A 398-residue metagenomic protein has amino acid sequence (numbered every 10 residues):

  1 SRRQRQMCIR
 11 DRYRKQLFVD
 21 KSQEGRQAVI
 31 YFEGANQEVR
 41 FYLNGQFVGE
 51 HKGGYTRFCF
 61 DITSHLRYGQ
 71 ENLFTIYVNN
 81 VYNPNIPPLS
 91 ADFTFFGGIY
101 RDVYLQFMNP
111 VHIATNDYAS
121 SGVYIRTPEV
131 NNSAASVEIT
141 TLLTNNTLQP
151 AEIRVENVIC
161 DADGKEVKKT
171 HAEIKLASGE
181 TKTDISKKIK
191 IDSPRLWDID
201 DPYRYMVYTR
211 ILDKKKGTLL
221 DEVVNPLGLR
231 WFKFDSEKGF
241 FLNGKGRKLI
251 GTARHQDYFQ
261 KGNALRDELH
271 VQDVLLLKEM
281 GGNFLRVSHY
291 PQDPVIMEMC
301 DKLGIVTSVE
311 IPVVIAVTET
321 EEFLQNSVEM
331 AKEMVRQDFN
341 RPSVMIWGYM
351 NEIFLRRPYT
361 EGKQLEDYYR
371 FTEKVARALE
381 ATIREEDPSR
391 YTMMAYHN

Functional and structural regions predicted by a protein language model:
S1, Q6, R10-N116, S120-G122 (+5 more regions): Accessory beta-strand-rich segments of carbohydrate-active enzymes
Q23-R26, L66-E71, P150, K190-M206: Short glycine/proline/serine/threonine-rich loop/turn segments at secondary-structure transition edges
F41-L43, A134-K175, T183-I185: Beta-strand-rich binding/interaction modules
G45, V103, Y205, G244 (+3 more regions): Conserved, mostly hydrophobic/aromatic
V123, V207-L277, E298: N-terminal carbohydrate-binding accessory modules
T127-A135: Short, solvent-exposed loop/linker segments at the N-terminal edge of repeated beta-sheet extracellular domains
V274-L276, F284-N398: Substrate-binding/catalytic cleft of secreted carbohydrate-active enzymes, primarily glycoside hydrolases
